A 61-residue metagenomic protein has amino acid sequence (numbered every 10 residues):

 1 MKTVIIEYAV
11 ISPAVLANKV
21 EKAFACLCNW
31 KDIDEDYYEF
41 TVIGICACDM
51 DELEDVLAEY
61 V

Functional and structural regions predicted by a protein language model:
M1-I11, E35-G44: Short glycine-rich, basic-tinged beta-strand/loop micro-motifs
K2-C26: N-terminal acidic leader/helix
A17-L57, V61: Acidic, low-complexity, intrinsically disordered interaction modules
